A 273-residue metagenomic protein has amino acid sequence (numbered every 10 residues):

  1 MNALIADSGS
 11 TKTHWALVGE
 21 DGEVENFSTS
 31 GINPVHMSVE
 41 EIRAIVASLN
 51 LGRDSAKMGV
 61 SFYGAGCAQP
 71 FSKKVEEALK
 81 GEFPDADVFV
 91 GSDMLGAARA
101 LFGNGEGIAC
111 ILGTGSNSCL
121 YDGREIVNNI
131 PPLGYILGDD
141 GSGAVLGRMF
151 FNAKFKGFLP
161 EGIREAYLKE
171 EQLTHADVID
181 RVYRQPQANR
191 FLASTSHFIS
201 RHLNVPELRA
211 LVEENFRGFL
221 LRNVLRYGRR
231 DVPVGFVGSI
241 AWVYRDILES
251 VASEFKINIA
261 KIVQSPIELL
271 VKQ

Functional and structural regions predicted by a protein language model:
M1-G59, L101-I108, F151-Q273: ATP-binding/phosphotransfer module of carbohydrate and carboxylate kinases, centering on a glycine-rich
S61-A68: Polybasic, low-complexity association/targeting segments
A65, D93, S239: Cofactor-binding loop segments of dinucleotide-utilizing enzymes, especially the Rossmann-like FAD- and NAD(P)+-binding
A68-G162: Phosphate-binding/catalytic loop of phosphoryl-transfer enzymes
